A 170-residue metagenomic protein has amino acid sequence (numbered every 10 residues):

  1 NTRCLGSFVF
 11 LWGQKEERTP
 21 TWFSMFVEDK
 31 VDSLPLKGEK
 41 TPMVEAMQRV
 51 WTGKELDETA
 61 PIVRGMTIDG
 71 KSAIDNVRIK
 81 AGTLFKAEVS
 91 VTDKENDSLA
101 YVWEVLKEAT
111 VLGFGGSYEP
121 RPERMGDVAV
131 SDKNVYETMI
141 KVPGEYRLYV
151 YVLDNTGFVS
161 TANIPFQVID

Functional and structural regions predicted by a protein language model:
N1-F114: Substrate-binding clefts and catalytic carboxylate motifs of secreted carbohydrate-active enzymes
A81, V142-P143: Surface-exposed loops/turns
T92-N96, P143, N155-G157: Short solvent-exposed strand-capping/beta-turn motif centered on an Asx-Ser/Thr pair
A100-E137: Exoplasmic/lumenal beta-rich domain surfaces
G144-L148: Exposed beta-strand face motif in extracellular beta-rich ectodomains
F158-I164: Extracellular and select intracellular beta-sandwich modules with Ser/Thr-enriched, small-residue motifs on
P165-D170: Short beta-strand edge segments in extracellular beta-sheet folds
